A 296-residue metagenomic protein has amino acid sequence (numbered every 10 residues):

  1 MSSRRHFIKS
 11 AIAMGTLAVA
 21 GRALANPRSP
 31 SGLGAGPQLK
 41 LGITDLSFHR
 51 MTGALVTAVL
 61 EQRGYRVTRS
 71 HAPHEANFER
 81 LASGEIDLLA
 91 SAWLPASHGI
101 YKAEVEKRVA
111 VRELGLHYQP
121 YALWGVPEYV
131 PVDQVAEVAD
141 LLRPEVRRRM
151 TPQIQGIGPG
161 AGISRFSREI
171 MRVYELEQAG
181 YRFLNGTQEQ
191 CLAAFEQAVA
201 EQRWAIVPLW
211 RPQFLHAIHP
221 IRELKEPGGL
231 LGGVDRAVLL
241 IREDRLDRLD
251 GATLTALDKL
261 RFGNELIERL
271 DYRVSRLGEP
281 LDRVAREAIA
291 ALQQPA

Functional and structural regions predicted by a protein language model:
H6-P27: N-terminal export signals
A35-F48, R66-S70, T151-Q155: Short, well-ordered beta-strand elements
L46-S47, T68-R80, R182-A194: Short helix-initiation/N-cap motifs at beta->coil->alpha
G53, P73-R108, A194, F214-P220: Pocket-flanking alpha-helical
L55-R63, E145-Y181, A291: Ligand-binding cleft/hinge of the Venus flytrap
I86, A90, G162-P227: Ligand-binding pocket segment of bilobal, Venus flytrap-like solute-binding proteins
V109-G158: A conserved helix-loop-strand patch within extracytoplasmic ligand-binding domains of the periplasmic binding
A122-V132, D235-L249: A bilobed periplasmic-binding-protein/Venus flytrap-type ligand-binding module shared by bacterial periplasmic
